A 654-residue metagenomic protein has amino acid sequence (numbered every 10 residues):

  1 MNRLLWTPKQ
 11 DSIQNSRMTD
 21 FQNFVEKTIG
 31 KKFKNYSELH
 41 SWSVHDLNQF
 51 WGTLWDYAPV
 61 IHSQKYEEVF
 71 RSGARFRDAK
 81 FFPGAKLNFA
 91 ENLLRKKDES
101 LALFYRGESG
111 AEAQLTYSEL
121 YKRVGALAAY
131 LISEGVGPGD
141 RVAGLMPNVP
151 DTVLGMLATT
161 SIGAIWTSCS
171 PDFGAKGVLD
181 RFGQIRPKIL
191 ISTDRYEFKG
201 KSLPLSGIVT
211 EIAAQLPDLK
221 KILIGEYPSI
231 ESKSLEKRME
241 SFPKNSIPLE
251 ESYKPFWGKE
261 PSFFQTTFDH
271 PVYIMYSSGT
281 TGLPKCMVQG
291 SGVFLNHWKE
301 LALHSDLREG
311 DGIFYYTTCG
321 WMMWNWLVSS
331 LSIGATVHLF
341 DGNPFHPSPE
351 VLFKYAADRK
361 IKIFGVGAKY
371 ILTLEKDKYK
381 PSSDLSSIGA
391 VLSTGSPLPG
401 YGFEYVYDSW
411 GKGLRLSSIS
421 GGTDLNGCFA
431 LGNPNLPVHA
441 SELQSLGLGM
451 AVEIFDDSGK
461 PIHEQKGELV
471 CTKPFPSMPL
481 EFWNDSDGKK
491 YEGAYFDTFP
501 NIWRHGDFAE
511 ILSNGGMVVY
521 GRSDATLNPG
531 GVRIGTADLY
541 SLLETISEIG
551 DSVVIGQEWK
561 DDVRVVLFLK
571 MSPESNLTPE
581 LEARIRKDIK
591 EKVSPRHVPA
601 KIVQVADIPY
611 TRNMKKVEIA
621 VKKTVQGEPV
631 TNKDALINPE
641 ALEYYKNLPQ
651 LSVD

Functional and structural regions predicted by a protein language model:
S37-W42, L103-L157, G174-L179, N245-S252 (+2 more regions): Conserved AMP-binding/adenylate-forming core of the ANL superfamily
E99-L101, I224, S241-Y276, L283 (+2 more regions): Conserved pre-ATP/AMP-binding loop-to-beta segment of ANL
G144, C169-R195, V209, F345 (+10 more regions): AMP-binding/adenylate-forming catalytic core of the ANL superfamily
P147, I189-I208, S229, T318 (+5 more regions): Adenylate-forming
S161-E251, K360, G367-A368: Structural core segment of the AMP-binding/adenylate-forming
K221-I224, E591-K616, P629-V653: AMP-binding/adenylate-forming catalytic domain of the ANL superfamily
G292-G312, W321-K362, D377: Conserved AMP-binding/adenylation subdomain of ANL enzymes
L303, A357, G389-V391, P397-G516 (+2 more regions): Conserved AMP-binding/adenylate-forming
